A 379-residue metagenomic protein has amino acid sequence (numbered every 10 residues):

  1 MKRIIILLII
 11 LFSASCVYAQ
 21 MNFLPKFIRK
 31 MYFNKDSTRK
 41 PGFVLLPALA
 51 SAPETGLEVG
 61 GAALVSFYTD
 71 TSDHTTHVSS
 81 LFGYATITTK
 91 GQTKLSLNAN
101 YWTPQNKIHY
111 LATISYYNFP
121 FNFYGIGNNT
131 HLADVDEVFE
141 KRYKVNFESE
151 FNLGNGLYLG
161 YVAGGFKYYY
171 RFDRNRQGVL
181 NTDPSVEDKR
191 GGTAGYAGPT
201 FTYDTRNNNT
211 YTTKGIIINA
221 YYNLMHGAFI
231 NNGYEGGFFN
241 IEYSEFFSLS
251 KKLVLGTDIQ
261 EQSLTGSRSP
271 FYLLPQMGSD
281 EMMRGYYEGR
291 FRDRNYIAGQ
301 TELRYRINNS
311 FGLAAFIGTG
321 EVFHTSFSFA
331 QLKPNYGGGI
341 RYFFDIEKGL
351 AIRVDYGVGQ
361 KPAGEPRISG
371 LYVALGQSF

Functional and structural regions predicted by a protein language model:
M1-L24, S263: Bacterial Sec-dependent N-terminal signal peptides
M21, I28-P41, T69-V78, P104-H109 (+8 more regions): Short loop/turn motifs that connect adjacent beta-strands in outer-membrane beta-barrel proteins
K35-F43, S51-T193, M277, G289-R290 (+3 more regions): Gram-negative/organellar outer-membrane beta-barrel architecture
F43-L45, S79-G83, I108-A112, L159-V162 (+9 more regions): Transmembrane beta-strands of outer-membrane beta-barrel proteins
L46, A62-L64, N98-N100, E148 (+6 more regions): Outer-membrane beta-barrel architecture
S72, F119-G125, Y168-N175, N208-T210 (+6 more regions): Outer-membrane beta-barrel proteins
P199, G337-F344, R367-F379: Outer-membrane beta-barrel "beta-signal"
T202, N208-I307, L313-F316, F323-H324: C-terminal outer-membrane beta-barrel translocator/porin domains of Gram-negative envelope proteins and their
